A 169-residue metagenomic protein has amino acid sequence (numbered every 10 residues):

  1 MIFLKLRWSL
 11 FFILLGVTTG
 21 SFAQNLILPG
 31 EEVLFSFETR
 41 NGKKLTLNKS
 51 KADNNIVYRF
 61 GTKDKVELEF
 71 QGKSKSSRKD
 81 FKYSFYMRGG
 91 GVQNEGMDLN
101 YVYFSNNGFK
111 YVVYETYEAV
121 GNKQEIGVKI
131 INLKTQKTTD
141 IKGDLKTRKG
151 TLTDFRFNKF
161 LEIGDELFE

Functional and structural regions predicted by a protein language model:
M1-L10: Bacterial N-terminal signal peptides that target proteins for export
S21-A23: Boundary at the C-terminal end of the N-terminal hydrophobic targeting segment
L26-T39, K43-N48: Start-of-domain marker
T39-T46, D80-G90, E95-G96, S105-E118: Charged, amphipathic alpha-helical segments
G42-E67: Surface-exposed, glycine/proline- and aromatic-rich loop segments on solvent-exposed faces across compartments
T62-G90: A low-complexity, Ser/Thr/Gly/Pro-enriched, surface-exposed linker/loop concept that marks segments flanking
M97-N158: Beta-strand-rich cores of mature extracytoplasmic or soluble domains
